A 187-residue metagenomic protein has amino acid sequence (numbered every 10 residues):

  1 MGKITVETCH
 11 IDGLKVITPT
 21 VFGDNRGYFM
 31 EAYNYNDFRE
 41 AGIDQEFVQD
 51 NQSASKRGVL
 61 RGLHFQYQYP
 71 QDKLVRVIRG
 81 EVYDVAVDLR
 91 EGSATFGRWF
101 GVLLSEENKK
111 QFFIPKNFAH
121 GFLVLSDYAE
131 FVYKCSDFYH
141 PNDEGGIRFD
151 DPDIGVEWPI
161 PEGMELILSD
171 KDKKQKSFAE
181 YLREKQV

Functional and structural regions predicted by a protein language model:
M1-E107, S126-Y128, C135-V187: Non-catalytic, conserved peripheral segments adjacent to functional cores
F112, H120-L125, Y133: Short beta-strand His + acidic residue motifs that chelate non-heme Fe in jelly-roll/DSBH and cupin folds
